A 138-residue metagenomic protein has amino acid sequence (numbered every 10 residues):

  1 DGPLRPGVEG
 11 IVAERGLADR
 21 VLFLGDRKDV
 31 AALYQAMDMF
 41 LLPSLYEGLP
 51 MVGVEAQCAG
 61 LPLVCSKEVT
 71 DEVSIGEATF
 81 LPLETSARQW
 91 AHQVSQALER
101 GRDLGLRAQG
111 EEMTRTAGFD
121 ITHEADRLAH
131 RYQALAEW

Functional and structural regions predicted by a protein language model:
D1-E9: Glycosyltransferase donor-sugar binding loop
E9-G25: Nucleotide-activated donor-binding/catalytic signature segment of Leloir-type glycosyltransferases, i.e., the conserved
D26, L45: Aromatic "clamp/platform" in nucleotide-sugar-dependent glycosyltransferases that forms part of the donor/acceptor
F40-L41: A short hydrophobic beta-strand element within the catalytic core of glycosyltransferases that build diverse glycans
G48-E55: Short glycine/serine-rich donor-binding loops of glycosyltransferases
P62-S66: Short hydrophobic beta-strand element within catalytic cores of glycosyltransferases and related nucleotide-activated
E72-G101: Change "using UDP/GDP/dTDP sugars" to "using nucleotide sugars
R102-W138: A charged, aromatic-enriched C-terminal amphipathic alpha-helix characteristic of glycosyltransferases across folds
